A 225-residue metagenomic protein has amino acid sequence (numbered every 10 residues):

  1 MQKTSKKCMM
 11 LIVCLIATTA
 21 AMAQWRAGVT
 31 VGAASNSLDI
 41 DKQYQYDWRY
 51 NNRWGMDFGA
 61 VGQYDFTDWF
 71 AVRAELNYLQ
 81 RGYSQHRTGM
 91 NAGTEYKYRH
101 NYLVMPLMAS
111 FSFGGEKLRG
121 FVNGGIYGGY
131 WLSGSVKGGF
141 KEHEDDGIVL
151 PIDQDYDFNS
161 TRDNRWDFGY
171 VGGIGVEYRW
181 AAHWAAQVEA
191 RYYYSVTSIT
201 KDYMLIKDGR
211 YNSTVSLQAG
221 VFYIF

Functional and structural regions predicted by a protein language model:
M1-M10: Bacterial N-terminal signal peptides that target proteins for export
A23-A27, D68-V72, L103, E116-V122 (+3 more regions): Outer-envelope beta-barrel architecture signal
W25-A71: Start-of-domain marker
S37-R53, Q80-Y102, W131-D167, S198-N212 (+1 more regions): Extracellular/periplasm-exposed beta-strand and loop segments of Gram-negative cell-envelope proteins, dominated by
M56-A60, L103-L107, G120, F168-I174 (+1 more regions): Hydrophobic, lipid-facing positions within transmembrane beta-strands of outer-membrane proteins
S110, Y211-F225: Outer-membrane beta-barrel "beta-signal"
F111-Y203, Y223-F225: Outer-membrane beta-barrel transmembrane domain signature
